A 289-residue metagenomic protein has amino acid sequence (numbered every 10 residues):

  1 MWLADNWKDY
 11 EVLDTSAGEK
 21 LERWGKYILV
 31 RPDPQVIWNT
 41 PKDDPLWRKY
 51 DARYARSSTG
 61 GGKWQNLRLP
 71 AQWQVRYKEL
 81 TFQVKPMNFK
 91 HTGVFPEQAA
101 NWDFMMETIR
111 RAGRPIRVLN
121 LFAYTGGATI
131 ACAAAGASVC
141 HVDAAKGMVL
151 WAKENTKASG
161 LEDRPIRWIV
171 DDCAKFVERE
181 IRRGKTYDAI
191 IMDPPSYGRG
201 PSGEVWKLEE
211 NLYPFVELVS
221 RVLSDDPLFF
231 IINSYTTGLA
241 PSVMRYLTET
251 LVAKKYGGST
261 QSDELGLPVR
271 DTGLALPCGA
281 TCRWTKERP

Functional and structural regions predicted by a protein language model:
W7-E22, L29-P96, D103: Non-catalytic substrate-recognition/targeting regions of SAM-dependent transferases
P96-R114: Conserved alpha-helix/loop element of class I SAM-dependent methyltransferases that forms part of the SAM/SAH-binding
R114-Y124: Conserved class I S-adenosyl-L-methionine
A123, D143-G147, N211: Short beta->alpha hinge that forms the Motif I/post-I loop of the SAM-binding pocket
T125-V139: Conserved SAM-binding loop of SAM-dependent methyltransferases across substrates and taxa, primarily the Class I
A145-I191: S-adenosyl-L-methionine
C173-A253: S-adenosylmethionine
P227-P289: C-terminal catalytic and target-recognition region of SAM-dependent MTase-like enzymes, primarily methyltransferases
